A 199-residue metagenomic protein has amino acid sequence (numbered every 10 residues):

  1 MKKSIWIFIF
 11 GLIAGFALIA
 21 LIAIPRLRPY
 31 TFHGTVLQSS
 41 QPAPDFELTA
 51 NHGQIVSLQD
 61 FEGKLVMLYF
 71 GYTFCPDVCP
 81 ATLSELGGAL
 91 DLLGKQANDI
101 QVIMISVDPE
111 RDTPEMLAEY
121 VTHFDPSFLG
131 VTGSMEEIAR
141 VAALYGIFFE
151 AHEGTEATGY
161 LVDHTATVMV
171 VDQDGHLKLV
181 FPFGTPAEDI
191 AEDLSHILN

Functional and structural regions predicted by a protein language model:
M1-D45, N199: N-terminal targeting signals for export/organelle localization
Q41-P42, L65, D163-T165: Short, small/polar residue-rich loop motifs at catalytic or cofactor-binding pockets
F46-V66, L90-L93: A short beta-strand-turn-helix
Q59-P80, L86: Short active-site neighborhood of thiol/selenol oxidoreductases, capturing the structured segment around
M67-L68, V102, V168: Hydrophobic beta-strand anchors of alpha/beta hydrolase catalytic cores
A81-V141: Structural microenvironment flanking redox-active thiols in thiol-disulfide oxidoreductases
E137-D193: Thiol/disulfide oxidoreductase modules built on the thioredoxin-like
